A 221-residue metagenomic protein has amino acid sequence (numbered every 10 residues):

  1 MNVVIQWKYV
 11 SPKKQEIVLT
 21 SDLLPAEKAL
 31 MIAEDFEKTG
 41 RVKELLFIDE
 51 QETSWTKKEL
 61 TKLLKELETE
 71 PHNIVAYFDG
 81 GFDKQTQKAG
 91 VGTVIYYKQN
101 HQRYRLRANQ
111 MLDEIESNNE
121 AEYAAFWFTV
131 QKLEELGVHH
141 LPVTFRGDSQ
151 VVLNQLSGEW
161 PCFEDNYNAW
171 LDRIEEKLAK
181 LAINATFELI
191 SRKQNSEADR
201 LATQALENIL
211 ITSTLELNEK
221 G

Functional and structural regions predicted by a protein language model:
M1-L23, V130-R200, A205: RNase H catalytic domain
M1-L67: N-terminal accessory interaction module
A26-I32, L67, D113-E120, E197: Short, surface-exposed linear segments at secondary-structure transitions and domain or protein termini
F36-G40, T69, I74-V75, Q194 (+1 more regions): Non-catalytic, mobile gating and regulatory segments of ester bond hydrolases
E66-N119: RNase H-like nuclease fold core
D79, T93, A125, A198-D199: Mobile genetic element proteins and their domesticated derivatives, centered on retroelements and DNA transposons
L106-F145: Acidic helix/loop or adjacent segment enriched in Glu/Asp that either coordinates divalent metal
N195-G221: Charge-rich, low-complexity intrinsically disordered segments
